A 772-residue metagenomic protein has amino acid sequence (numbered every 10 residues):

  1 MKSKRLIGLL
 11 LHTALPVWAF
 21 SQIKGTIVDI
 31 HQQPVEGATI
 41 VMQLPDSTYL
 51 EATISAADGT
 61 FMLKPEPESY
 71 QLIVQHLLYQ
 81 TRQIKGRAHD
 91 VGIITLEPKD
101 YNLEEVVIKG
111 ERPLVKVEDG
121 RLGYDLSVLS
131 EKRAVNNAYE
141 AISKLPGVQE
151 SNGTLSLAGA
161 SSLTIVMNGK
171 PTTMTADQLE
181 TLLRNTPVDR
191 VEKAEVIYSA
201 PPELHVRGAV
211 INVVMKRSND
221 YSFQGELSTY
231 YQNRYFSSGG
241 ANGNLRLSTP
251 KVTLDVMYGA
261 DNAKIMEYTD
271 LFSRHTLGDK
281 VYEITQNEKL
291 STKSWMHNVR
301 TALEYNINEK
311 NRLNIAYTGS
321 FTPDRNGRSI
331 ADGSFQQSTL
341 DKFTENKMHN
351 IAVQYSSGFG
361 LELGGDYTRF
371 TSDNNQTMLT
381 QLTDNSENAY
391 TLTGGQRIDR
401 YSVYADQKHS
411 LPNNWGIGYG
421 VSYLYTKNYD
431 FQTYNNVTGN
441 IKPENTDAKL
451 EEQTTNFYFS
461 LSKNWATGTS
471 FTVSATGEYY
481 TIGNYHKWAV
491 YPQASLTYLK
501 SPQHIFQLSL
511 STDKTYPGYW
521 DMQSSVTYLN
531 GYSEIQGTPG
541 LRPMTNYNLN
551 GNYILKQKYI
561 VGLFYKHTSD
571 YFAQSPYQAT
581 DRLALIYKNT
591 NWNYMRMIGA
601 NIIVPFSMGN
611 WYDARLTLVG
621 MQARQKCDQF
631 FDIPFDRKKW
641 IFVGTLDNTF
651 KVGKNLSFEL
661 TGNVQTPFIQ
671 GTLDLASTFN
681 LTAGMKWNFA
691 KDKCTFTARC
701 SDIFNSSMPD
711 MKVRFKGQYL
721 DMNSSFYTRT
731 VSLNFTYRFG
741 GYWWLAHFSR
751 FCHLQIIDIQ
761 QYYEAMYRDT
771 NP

Functional and structural regions predicted by a protein language model:
V41-Q43, Q75-Y79, V91-S130, E150-N152 (+1 more regions): Short, acidic, small-residue-rich periplasmic hinge/interaction motif at the N-terminus of Gram-negative outer-membrane
Q43-T48, Q71-K85: A short, solvent-exposed loop/turn motif at the edges and junctions of modular extracellular/periplasmic domains
P45-T60: Short, acidic Ser/Thr/Gly-rich low-complexity loop/linker segments typical of extracellular and cell-surface proteins
G92-T95, A138-A141, L179-T181, E195-V196 (+2 more regions): N-terminal periplasmic accessory domains that precede and gate Gram-negative outer-membrane beta-barrel machines
Y139-M174: Extracytoplasmic beta-strand/coil segments of soluble accessory domains associated with Gram-negative outer-membrane
T172-S199: Short acidic/polar hinge/loop motifs at secondary-structure boundaries that mediate gating or recognition
V252, M296-T322, D341-P492, T497-Q503 (+3 more regions): Face-selective signature of the C-terminal outer-membrane beta-barrel domain
K514-L563, H567-S569, L585-G599, V604-S607 (+2 more regions): Outer-membrane beta-barrel signature, preferentially recognizing the C-terminal barrel domain of Gram-negative
